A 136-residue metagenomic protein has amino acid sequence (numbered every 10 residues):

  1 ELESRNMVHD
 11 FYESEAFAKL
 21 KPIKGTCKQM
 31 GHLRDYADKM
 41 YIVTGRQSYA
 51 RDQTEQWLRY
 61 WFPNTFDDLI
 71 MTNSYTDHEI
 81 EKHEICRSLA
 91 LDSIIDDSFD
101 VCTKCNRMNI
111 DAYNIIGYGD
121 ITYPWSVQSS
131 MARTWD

Functional and structural regions predicted by a protein language model:
E1-S14: Conserved phosphoryl-transfer catalytic core
E15-A18, D77-H78, S130: Pocket-edge positions in alpha/beta enzyme catalytic cores
F17-K21, T26-W57, L69-T72: Substrate-recognition element of Asp-dependent hydrolases with the DxDx(T/V) motif
M30-R34, R87, C102, N106: Surface-exposed amphipathic alpha-helices with a cationic face
G45-I95, F99-C102: Substrate-recognition "cap/lid" segment bordering the active-site pocket of phosphatases
L91-W135: Acidic, Mg2+-coordinating phosphoryl-transfer loop and its flanking beta/alpha structural elements, shared across
